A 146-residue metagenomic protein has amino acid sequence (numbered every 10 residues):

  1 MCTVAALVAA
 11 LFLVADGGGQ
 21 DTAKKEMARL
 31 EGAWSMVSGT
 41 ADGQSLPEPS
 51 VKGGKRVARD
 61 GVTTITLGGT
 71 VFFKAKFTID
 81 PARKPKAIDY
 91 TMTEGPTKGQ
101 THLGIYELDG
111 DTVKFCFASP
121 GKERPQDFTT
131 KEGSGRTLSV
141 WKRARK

Functional and structural regions predicted by a protein language model:
M1-R29, A33, V37-S45, V140-K146: Amphipathic/hydrophobic helical signal segments and adjacent flexible N-terminal regions that mediate secretion
K24-M27, M36-K52, R59-T130, R145: Contiguous, well-ordered beta-strand patches that form the walls/edges of small beta-barrel/beta-sandwich domains
G54, T130-S139: Terminal edge beta-strands and adjacent linker/stalk segments of extracellular immunoglobulin-superfamily beta-sandwich
